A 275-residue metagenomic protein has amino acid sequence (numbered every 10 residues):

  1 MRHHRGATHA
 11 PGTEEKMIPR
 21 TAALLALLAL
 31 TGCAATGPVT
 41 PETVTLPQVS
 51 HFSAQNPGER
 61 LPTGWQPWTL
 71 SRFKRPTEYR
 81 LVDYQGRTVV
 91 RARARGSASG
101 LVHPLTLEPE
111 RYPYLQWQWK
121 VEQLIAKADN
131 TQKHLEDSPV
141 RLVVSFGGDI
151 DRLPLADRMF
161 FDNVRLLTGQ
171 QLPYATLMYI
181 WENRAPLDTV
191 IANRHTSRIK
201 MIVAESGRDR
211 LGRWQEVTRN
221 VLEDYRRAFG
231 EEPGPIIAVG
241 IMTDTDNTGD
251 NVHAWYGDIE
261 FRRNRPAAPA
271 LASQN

Functional and structural regions predicted by a protein language model:
T31-G32: C-terminal motif of bacterial Sec signal peptides marking the signal peptidase cleavage site
T36-L70, L155-F160, S273: Extracellular carbohydrate-recognition regions
T77-S99: Short carbohydrate-recognition loop motifs
R91-R111, L124-K127, T196-A204: Secreted extracellular polysaccharide-interacting domains
R111-R165: Extracellular-facing segments of soluble proteins and assemblies that are Gly/Ser/Thr-biased and enriched in aromatics
D137, G148-H195: Extracellular/luminal beta-rich ligand-recognition and adhesion surfaces characterized by aromatic-Gly/Pro-enriched
V140-L142, S197-G207, L211-G249: Extracellular beta-strand ligand-recognition surfaces/modules
